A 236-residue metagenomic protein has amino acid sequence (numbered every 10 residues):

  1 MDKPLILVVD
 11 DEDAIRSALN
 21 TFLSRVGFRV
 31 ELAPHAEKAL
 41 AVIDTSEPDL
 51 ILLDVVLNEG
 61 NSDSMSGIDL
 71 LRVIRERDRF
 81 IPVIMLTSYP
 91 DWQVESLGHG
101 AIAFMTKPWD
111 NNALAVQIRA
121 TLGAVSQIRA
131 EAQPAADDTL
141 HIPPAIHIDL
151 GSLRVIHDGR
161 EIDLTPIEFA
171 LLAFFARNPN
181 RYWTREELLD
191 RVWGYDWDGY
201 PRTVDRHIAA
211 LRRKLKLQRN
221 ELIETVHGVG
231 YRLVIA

Functional and structural regions predicted by a protein language model:
M1-L7: Non-catalytic signal-transmission and effector/linker regions of two-component phosphorelay proteins
P4, G123-Y182: Short, Lys/Arg-enriched segments at the junction into DNA-binding effector domains of transcriptional regulators
L7, L32-L50, N58, E76: Acidic, metal-coordinating helix/loop segments flanking the phosphotransfer/catalytic sites of two-component signaling
E12, V56-N61: The short loop immediately C-terminal to the conserved phospho-acceptor aspartate in CheY-like receiver
E12-E31: Two-component/phosphorelay signaling modules centered on CheY-like receiver
A41, N61-F80: Short amphipathic alpha-helix used as the core "switch/output" element in two-component signaling
P82-I84, S88-I142: Basic, amphipathic DNA-recognition helix from helix-turn-helix-like DNA-binding domains
R154, G159-P166, A170-H207, K214-R219: Positively charged, aromatic-enriched patches within helix-turn-helix-type DNA-binding elements, predominantly
